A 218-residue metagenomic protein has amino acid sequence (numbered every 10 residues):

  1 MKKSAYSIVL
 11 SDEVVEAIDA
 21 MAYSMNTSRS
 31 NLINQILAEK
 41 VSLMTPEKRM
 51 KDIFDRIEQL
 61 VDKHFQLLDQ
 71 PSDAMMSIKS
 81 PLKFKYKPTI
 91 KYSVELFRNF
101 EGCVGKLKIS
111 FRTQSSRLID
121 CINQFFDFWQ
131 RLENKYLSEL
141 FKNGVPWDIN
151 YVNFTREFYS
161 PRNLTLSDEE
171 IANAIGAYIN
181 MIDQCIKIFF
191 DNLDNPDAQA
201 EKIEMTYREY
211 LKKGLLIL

Functional and structural regions predicted by a protein language model:
M1-D12: Short Lys/Arg-rich basic patches
E13-E16, L37: Long, low-complexity regulatory regions of eukaryotic transcription regulators
A22: The alpha-helix within a helix-turn-helix
T27-R49: Short, basic amphipathic alpha-helical segments that act as recognition/interaction helices in nucleic-acid-binding
S42-D73: Short, positively charged interaction helices/loops
D69-I119: Amphipathic, interaction-prone secondary-structure segments
Q114-L218: Charged, low-complexity intrinsically disordered regulatory/assembly segments
